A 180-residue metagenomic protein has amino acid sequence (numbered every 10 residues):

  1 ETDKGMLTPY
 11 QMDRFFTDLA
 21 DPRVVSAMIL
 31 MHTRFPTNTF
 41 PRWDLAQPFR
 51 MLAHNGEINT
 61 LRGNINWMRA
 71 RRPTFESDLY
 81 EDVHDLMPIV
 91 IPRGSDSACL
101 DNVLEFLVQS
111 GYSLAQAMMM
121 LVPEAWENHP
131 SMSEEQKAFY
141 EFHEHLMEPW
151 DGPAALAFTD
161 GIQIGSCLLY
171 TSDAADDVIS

Functional and structural regions predicted by a protein language model:
E1-A27, M31-T37, V83-P149: Extended, highly charged
L45-A46: Short, small/polar residue-rich loop motifs at catalytic or cofactor-binding pockets
F49-W67, F158, I162-L169: Conserved phosphate/anionic-ligand binding catalytic regions in large, soluble enzymes, centered on
W67-Y80: A short, polar/charged loop-to-alpha-helix boundary motif
E141, H145, A155-L156, I162: Phosphate/diphosphate-binding loops
D151, G161-Q163, S180: C-terminal, non-catalytic interaction/recognition modules in large multi-subunit enzymes and RNPs
Y170, A174-I179: Single conserved hydrophobic/aromatic residue that forms the stacking wall/gate of nucleotide- or nucleobase-binding
